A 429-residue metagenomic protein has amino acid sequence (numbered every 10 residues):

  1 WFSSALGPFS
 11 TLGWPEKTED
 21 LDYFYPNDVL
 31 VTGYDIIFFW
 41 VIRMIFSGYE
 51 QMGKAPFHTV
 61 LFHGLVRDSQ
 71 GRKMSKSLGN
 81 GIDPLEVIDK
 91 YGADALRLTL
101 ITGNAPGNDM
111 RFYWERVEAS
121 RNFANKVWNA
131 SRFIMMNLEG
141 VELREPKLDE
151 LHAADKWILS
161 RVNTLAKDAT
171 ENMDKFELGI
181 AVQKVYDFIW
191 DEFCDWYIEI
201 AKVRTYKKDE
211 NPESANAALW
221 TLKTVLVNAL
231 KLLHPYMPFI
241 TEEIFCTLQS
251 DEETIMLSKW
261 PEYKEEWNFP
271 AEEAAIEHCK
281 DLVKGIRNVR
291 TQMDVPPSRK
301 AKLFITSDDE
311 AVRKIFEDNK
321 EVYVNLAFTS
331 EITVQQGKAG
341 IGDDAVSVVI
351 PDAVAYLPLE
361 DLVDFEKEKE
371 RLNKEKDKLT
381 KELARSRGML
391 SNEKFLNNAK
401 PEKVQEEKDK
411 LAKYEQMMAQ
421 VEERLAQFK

Functional and structural regions predicted by a protein language model:
W1-F2, E50-A93, N108, Y113-K429: Feature 926 captures the class I aminoacyl-tRNA synthetase adenylation module centered on the KMSKS loop
W1-Y25, D191, D195-I198: Active-site-adjacent "gating/activation" loops or surface patches in catalytic cores
Y25-D35: A short glycine/serine-rich beta->alpha loop
L98-T99, G103: Non-catalytic, structured segments within soluble enzyme domains
